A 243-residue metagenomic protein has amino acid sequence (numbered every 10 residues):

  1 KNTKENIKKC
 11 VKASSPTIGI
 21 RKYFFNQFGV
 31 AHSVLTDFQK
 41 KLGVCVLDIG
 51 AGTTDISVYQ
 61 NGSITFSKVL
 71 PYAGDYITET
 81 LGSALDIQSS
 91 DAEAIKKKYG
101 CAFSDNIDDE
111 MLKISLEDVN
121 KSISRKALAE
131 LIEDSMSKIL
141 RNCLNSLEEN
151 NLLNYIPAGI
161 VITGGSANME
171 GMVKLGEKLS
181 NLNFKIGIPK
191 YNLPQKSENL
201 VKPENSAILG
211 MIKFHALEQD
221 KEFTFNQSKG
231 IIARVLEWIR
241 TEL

Functional and structural regions predicted by a protein language model:
K1-V44, T65, Q88-S90, A94-D134 (+4 more regions): Nucleotide/phosphate-binding catalytic cleft detector across ATP-hydrolyzing and phosphate-transferring enzymes
T36-F38, S166-L179: Short glycine/threonine-rich loop-to-helix capping motif typified by GTGT followed within a few residues by an Asp-Pro
D37-F66, L81, M211: Gly/Thr-rich phosphate-binding beta-strand-loop-beta motif of the actin/hexokinase/Hsp70
P71-S90: A conserved active-site cap/scaffold subdomain adjacent to cofactor or substrate pockets
L140, L144-G159: Phosphate/pyrophosphate-binding loops at sites that engage ATP/ADP/AMP, CoA/4′-phosphopantetheine, polyphosphate
C143, I162, M211: Hydrophobic, well-ordered secondary-structure elements that form the walls of internal hydrophobic environments
A158-N168: Glycine-rich beta-strand-to-loop/alpha-helix junction loops that act as flexible
L179-I208: Conserved phosphate-binding/catalytic loops in two-lobed NTP-binding clefts
